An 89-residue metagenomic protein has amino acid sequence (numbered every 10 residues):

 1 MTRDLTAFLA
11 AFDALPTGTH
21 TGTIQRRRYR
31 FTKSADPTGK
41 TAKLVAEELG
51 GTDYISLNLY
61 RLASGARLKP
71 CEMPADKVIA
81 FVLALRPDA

Functional and structural regions predicted by a protein language model:
M1-T32: Negatively charged, low-complexity tracts enriched in Asp/Glu with abundant Ser/Thr
P37-K77: Acidic, aromatic-enriched beta-alpha/helix-loop junctions
A84-D88: Well-ordered alpha/beta subsegment
